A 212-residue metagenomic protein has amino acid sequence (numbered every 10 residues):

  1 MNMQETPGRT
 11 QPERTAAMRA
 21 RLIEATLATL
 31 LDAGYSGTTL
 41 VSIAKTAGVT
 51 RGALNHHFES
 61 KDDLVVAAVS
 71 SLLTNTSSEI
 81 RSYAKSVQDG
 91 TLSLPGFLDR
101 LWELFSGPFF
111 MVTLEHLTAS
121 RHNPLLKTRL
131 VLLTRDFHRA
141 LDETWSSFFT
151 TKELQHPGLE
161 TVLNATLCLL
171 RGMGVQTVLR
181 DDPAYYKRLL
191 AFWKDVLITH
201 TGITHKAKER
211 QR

Functional and structural regions predicted by a protein language model:
M1-A17, L179, T204-R212: N-terminal intrinsically disordered/low-complexity leader segments
R21, A25, T29-D63, A67: Helix-turn-helix
R21, A25-D32, E79-Y83, V112 (+2 more regions): Solvent-exposed, amphipathic alpha-helical segments
D63, A67, I80-F110, H156 (+1 more regions): Hydrophobic alpha-helical connector segments
S70-T76: Short, basic, alpha-helical segments at the C-terminal edge of helix-turn-helix-like DNA-binding modules
T76-Y83, E103-L114, P124-T150, T161 (+2 more regions): Amphipathic alpha-helical packing segments from all-alpha helical-bundle domains
L125-V131, F148-R212: Hydrophobic/aromatic-rich alpha-helical bundle segments in the mid-to-C-terminal region
